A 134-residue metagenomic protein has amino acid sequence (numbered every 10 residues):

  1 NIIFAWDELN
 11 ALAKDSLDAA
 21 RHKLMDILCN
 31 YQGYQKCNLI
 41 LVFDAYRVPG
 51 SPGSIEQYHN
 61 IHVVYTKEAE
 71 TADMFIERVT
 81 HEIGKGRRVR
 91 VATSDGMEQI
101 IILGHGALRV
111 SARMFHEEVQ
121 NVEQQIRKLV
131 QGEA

Functional and structural regions predicted by a protein language model:
N1-A134: Nuclease catalytic cores that cleave nucleic-acid phosphodiester bonds, predominantly acidic two-metal-ion
